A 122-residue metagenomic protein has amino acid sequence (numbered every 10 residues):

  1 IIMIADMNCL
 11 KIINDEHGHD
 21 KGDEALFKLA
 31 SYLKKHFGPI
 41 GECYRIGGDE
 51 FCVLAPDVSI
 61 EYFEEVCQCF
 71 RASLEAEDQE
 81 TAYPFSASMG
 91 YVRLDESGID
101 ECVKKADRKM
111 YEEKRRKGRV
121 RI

Functional and structural regions predicted by a protein language model:
I1, N8-G38, Y44-G48, C52-V53 (+4 more regions): Conserved long alpha-helical elements within nucleotide-processing catalytic cores of c-di-GMP signaling and class III
I4-D6, G90: Residue-level recognition of well-ordered beta-strand positions that form the cores of beta-sheet-rich folds across
H19, E64-R71, E75, V92-I122: Catalytic-core segments of nucleotide cyclases and related cyclic-nucleotide turnover enzymes
K35-I40, C69-A82: Short catalytic/binding micro-motifs of nucleotide second-messenger systems
E42, V58, S86: Ser/Thr-centric signal marking residues that sit in or immediately flank functional binding/regulatory motifs
R45-I46, L74-G90, G118-R121: Catalytic core regions of nucleotide second-messenger enzymes
L54-P56, V92: Short hydrophobic/aromatic beta-strand micro-patches that form the beta-sheet surface supporting nucleotide- or nucleic
D57-V58, S97: Hydrophobic/aromatic docking surface of two-component receiver
